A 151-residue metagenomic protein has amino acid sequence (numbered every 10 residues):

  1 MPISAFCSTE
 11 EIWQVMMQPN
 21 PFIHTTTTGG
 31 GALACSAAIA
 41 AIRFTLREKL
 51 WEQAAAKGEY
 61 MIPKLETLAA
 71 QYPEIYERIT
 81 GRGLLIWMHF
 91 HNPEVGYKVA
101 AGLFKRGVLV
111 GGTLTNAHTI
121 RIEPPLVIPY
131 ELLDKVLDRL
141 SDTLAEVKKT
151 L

Functional and structural regions predicted by a protein language model:
M1-L151: Conserved N-terminal phosphate-binding loop of PLP-dependent enzymes in the Aspartate aminotransferase
